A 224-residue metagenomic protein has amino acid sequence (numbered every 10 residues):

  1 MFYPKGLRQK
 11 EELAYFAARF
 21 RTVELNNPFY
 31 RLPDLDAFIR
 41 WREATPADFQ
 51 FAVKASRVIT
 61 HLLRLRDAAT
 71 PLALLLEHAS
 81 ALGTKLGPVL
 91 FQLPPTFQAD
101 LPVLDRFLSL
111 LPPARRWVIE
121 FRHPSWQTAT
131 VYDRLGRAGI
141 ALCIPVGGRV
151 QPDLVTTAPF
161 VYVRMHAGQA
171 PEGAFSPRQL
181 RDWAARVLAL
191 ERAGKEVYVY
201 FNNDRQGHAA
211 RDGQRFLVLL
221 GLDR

Functional and structural regions predicted by a protein language model:
M1-R224: Residues lining hydrophobic/aromatic ligand-binding pockets adjacent to catalytic sites
